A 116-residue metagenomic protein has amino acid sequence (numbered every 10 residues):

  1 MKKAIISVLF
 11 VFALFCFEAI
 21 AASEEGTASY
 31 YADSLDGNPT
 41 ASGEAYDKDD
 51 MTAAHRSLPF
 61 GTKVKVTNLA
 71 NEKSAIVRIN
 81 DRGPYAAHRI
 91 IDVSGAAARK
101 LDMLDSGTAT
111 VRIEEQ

Functional and structural regions predicted by a protein language model:
K2-F10, L14-Q116: Secreted/periplasmic proteins
